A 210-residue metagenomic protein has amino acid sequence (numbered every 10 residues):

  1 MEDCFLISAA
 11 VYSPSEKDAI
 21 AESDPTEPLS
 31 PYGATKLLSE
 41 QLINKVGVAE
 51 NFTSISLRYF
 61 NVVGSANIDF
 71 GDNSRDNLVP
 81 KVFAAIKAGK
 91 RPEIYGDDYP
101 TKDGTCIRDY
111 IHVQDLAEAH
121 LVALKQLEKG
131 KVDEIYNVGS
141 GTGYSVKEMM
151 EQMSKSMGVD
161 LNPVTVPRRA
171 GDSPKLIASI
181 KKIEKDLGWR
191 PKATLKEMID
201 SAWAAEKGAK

Functional and structural regions predicted by a protein language model:
M1-F5, T53-I55, I135: Conserved catalytic-site loops of classical short-chain dehydrogenases/reductases
I7-A9: Conserved NAD(P)H cofactor-binding loop of Rossmann-fold oxidoreductase domains
V11-N61, N67-N77: Catalytic helix-loop patch of NAD(P)-dependent Rossmann-fold dehydrogenases
V46, P80-A88: Short amphipathic alpha-helices and their capping/turn segments at secondary-structure boundaries
V62-V63, Y99: Hydrophobic pocket-lining residues within nucleotide cofactor-binding pockets
L78-V79, H112: C-terminal catalytic core of Y-nucleophile DNA break-rejoin enzymes
I86-K210: C-terminal substrate-binding subdomain of Rossmann-fold SDR/epimerase-dehydratase oxidoreductases
